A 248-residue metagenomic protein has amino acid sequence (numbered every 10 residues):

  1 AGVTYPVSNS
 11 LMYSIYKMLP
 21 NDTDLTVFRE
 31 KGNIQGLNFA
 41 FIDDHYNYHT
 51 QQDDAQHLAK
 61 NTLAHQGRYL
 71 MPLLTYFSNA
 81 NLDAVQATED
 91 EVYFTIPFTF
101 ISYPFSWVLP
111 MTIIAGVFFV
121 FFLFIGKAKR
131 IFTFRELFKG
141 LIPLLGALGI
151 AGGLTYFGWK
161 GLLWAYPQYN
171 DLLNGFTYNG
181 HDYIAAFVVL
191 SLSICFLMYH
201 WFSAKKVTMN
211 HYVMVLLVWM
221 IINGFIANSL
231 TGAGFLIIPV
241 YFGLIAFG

Functional and structural regions predicted by a protein language model:
A1-V7, M12, K17, D90-V92 (+3 more regions): Proteins with a high burden of low-complexity, intrinsically disordered sequence enriched in S/T/G/P/A and R, requiring
A1-Y103: Soluble extramembrane regions of membrane proteins in the secretory/endomembrane system
N21, A59, L63-G67, I114-V117 (+3 more regions): Generic structural signal for well-ordered, non-membrane alpha-helical segments in soluble metabolic enzymes
N38-Q52, M71-L74, L109-I125, S203 (+1 more regions): Short, surface-exposed, charge-dense and proline/glycine-enriched linear segments
L58, L70, E89, T112-A115 (+2 more regions): A sequence-level detector of short, solvent-exposed, charge-rich linear segments
V85-G116, I131-L137, Y178-Y183: Cytosolic-side membrane-insertion boundary helix
V117-G248: Alpha-helical transmembrane segments of integral membrane proteins
